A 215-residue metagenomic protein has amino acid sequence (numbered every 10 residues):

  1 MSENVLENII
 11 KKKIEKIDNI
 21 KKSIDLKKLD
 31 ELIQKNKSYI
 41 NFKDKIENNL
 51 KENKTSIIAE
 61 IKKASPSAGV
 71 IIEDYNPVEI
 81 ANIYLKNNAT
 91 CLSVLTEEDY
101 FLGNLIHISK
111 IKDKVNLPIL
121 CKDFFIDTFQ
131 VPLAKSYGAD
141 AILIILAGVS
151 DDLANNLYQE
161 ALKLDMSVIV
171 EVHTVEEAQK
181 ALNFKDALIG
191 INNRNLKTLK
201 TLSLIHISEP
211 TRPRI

Functional and structural regions predicted by a protein language model:
M1-I119, I126-F129, E160, D165-A187 (+1 more regions): Conserved N-terminal beta1-alpha1 strand-loop-helix module at the mouth
E15, T90, D140, P213-R214: A very general structural signal that marks isolated residues within well-ordered alpha-helical segments
K122-D123, G138, E209-T211: Alpha-helical hinge/cap motifs
A134: "…together with the soluble PPM/PP2C metallo-phosphatase catalytic core" -> "…together with the soluble PPM/PP2C
Y137-L153, I191-T198: Glycine-rich phosphate-binding active-site loops on the catalytic face of alpha/beta enzymes
I205-I215: Single conserved hydrophobic/aromatic residue that forms the stacking wall/gate of nucleotide- or nucleobase-binding
